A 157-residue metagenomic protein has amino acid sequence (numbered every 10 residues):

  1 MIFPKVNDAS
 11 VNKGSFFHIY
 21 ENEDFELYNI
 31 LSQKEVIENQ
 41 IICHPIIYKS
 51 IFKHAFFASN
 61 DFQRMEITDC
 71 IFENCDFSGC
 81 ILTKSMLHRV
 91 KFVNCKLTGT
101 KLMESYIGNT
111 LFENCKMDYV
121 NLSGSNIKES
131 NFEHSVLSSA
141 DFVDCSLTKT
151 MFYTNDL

Functional and structural regions predicted by a protein language model:
I2-L157: Tandem repeat scaffolds
